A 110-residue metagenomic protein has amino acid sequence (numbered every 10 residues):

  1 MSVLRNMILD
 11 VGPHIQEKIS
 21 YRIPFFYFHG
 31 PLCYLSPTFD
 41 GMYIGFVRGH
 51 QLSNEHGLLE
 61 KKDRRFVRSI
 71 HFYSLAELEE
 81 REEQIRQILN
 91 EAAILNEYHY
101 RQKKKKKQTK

Functional and structural regions predicted by a protein language model:
M1-K110: Charge-dense, helix-prone N-terminal extensions
